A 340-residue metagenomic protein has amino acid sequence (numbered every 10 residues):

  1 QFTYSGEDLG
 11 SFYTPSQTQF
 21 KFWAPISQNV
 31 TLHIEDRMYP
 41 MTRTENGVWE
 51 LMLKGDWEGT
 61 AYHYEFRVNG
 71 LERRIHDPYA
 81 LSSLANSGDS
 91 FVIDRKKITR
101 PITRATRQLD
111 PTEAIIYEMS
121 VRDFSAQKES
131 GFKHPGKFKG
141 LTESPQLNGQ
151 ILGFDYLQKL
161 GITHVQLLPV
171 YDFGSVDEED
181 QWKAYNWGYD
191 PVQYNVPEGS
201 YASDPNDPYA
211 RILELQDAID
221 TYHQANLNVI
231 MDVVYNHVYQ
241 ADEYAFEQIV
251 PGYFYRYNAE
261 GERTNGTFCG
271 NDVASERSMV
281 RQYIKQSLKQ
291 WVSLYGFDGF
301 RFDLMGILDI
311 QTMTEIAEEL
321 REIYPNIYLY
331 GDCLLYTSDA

Functional and structural regions predicted by a protein language model:
Q1-P15, P40-S144: The feature marks proteins involved in alpha-glucan
S16-F20: Structural beta-strand segments of beta-rich domains
F22, M119, L167, W291 (+1 more regions): Conserved, mostly hydrophobic/aromatic
W23-N29: Short proline/glycine-enriched turn/loop motifs at strand-loop junctions of beta-rich domains
R122-Y295, E315-Y324, Y328: Substrate-binding/active-site clefts of carbohydrate-active enzymes
I230, G299-M305: Short catalytic-loop micro-motif centered on adjacent basic/acidic residues
M305-Q311: Acidic-and-aromatic substrate-binding clefts and catalytic sites of carbohydrate-active enzymes
Y336-A340: Conserved small/polar residues in nucleotide/adenosyl-binding loops
